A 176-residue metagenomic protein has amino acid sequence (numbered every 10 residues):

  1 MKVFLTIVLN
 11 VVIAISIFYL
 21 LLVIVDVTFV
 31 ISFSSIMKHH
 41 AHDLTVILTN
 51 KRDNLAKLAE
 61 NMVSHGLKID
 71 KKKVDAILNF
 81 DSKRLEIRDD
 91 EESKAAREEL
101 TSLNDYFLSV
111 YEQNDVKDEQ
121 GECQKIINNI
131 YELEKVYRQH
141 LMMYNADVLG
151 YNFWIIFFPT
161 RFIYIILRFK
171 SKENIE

Functional and structural regions predicted by a protein language model:
K2-E176: A helix-centric hydrophobic-segment signal that preferentially recognizes long, alpha-helical stretches used
